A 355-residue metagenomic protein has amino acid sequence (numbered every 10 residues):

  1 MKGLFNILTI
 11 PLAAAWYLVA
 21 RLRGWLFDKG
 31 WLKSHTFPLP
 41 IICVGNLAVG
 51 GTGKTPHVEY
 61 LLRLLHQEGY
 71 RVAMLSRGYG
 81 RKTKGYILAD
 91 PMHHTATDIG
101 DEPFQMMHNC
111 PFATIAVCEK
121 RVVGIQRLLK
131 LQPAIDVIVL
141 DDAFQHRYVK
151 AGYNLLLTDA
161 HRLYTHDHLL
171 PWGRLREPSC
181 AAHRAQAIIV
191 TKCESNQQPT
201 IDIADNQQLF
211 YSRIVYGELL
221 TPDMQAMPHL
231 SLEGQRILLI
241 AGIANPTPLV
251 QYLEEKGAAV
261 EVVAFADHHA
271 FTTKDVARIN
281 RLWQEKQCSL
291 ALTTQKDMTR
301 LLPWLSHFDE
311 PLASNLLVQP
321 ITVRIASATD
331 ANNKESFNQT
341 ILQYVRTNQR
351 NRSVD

Functional and structural regions predicted by a protein language model:
M1-P40, N332, Y344, N348-R352: A transmembrane-helix-recognition feature enriched in membrane-embedded lipid enzymes and envelope glyco-/phospholipid
A15, T55, M106, D141 (+3 more regions): Residue-level signal for inorganic ion chemistry
G24-H94, N351, D355: Walker A (P-loop) phosphate-binding motif
Q67-E68, V149-D355: ATP-dependent carboxylate-amine ligase
R71, T114, A259: Residue-level detector of anion-binding/catalytic polar loops
G78-D205: Phosphate/Mg2+-binding loops and adjacent switch elements in nucleotide/diphosphate-handling enzyme cores
